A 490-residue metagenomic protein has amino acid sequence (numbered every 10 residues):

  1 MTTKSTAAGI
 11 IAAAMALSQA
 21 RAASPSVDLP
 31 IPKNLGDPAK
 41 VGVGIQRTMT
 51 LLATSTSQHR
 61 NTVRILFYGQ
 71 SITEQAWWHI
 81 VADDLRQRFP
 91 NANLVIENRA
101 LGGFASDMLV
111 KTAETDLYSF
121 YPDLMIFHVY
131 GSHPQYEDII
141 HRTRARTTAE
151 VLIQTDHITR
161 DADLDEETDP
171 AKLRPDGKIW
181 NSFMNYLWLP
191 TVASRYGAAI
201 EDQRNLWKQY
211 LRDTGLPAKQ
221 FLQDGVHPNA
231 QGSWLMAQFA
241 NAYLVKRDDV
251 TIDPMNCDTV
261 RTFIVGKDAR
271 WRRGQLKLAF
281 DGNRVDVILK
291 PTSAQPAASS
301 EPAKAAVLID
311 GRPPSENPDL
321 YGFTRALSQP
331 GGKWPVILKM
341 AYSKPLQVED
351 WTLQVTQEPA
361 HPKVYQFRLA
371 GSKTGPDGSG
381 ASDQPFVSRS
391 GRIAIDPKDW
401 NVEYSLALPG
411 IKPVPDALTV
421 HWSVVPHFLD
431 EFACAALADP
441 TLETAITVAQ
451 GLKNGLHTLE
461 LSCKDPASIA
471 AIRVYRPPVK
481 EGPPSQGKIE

Functional and structural regions predicted by a protein language model:
M1-Y68, I72-T73, W78-H79, D83-A92 (+5 more regions): N-terminal secretory targeting modules
V27-G36, E167-D253: Catalytic His-Asp segment of secreted/periplasmic serine-dependent ester chemistry enzymes
P38-V41, S71-W78, S106-V110, S132-Y136 (+3 more regions): Solvent-exposed, acidic/flexible segments
Q58-N61, L66-F67, W78-H79, S106-R142 (+1 more regions): Oxyanion-hole/transition-state-stabilizing segment in secreted/luminal serine hydrolases and related acyltransferases
N61-R64, N91-V95, Y121-M125, R146-L152 (+1 more regions): Loop/turn elements at helix/coil->beta-strand transitions in domains of secreted/extracellular proteins
Y68-S71, R99-G102, F127-G131, Q154-I158 (+1 more regions): Active-site-proximal beta-strand/loop segments in catalytic clefts of secreted hydrolases
A92-A105: A short beta-strand-loop structural module common to alpha/beta enzyme folds
V129-G131, H141-L187: Active-site segments of SGNH/GDSL-like serine hydrolases that catalyze O-acetyl group transfer/hydrolysis on lipids
